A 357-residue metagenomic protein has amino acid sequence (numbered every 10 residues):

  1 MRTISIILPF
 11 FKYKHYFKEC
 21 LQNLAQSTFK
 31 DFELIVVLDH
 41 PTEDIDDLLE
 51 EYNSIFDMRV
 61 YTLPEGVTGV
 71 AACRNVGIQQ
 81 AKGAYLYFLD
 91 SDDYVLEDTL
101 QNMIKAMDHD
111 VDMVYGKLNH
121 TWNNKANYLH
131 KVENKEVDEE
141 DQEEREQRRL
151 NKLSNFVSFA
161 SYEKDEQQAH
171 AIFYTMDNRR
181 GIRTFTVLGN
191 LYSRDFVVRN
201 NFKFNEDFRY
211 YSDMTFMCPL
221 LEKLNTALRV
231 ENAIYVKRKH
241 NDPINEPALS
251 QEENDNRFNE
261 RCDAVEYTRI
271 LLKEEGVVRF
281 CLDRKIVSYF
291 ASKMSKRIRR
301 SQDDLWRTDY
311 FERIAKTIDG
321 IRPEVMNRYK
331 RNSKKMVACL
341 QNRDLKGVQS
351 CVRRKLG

Functional and structural regions predicted by a protein language model:
R2-S5, E33, T215: Cell-envelope/extracellular polymer assembly enzymes that use nucleotide-activated donors
I4-Y16, C20, S27, V37-D39: A conserved hydrophobic helix/loop-capping motif in glycosyltransferases and polysaccharide synthases
L21-P64: Acidic donor-binding segment of Leloir-type glycosyltransferases
P64-A81: Glycine-rich, basic loop-to-helix element that forms the pyrophosphate-binding segment of sugar-nucleotide handling
L86: Short aromatic/hydrophobic "clamp" motif used to bind/position activated sugar donors
Y94-L228, Y235-N256: Donor-binding/catalytic cores of nucleotide-activated saccharide and glycerol-phosphate transferases/polymerases
N225, N232-N241, P247-V277, D303-I321: Catalytic core of nucleotide-sugar-dependent glycosyltransferases
I298-G357: Membrane-interface aromatic/basic loop that binds lipid-linked glycans or pyrophosphate carriers, typified by
